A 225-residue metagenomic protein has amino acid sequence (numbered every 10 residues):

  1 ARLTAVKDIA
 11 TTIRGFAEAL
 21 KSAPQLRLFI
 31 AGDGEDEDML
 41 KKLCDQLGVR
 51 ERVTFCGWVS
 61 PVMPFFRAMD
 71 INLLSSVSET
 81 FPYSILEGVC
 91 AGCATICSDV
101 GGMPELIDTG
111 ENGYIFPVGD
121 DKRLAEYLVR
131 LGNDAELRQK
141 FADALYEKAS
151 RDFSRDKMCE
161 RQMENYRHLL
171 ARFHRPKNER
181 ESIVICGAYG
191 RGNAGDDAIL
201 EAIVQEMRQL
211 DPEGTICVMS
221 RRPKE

Functional and structural regions predicted by a protein language model:
L3-A5, I9, I13-T54, T215: A conserved nucleotide-sugar
T12-F16, L28, L124, Q162 (+1 more regions): A structural motif in glycosyltransferase catalytic domains
W58, V77: Aromatic "clamp/platform" in nucleotide-sugar-dependent glycosyltransferases that forms part of the donor/acceptor
E87, V100-G110, Y114-I115: Short acidic/histidine- and often glycine-rich active-site loop of Leloir-type glycosyltransferases that engages
A94-C97: Short hydrophobic beta-strand element within catalytic cores of glycosyltransferases and related nucleotide-activated
T109-G110, Y114-D121, R130-A135: Conserved acidic donor-binding segment of nucleotide-sugar-dependent glycosyltransferases
R123, R130, L137-D152, M158-M163: A short, well-ordered alpha-helix in the C-terminal region of glycosyltransferases
R155-R180: C-terminal alpha-helical cap of glycosyltransferases
